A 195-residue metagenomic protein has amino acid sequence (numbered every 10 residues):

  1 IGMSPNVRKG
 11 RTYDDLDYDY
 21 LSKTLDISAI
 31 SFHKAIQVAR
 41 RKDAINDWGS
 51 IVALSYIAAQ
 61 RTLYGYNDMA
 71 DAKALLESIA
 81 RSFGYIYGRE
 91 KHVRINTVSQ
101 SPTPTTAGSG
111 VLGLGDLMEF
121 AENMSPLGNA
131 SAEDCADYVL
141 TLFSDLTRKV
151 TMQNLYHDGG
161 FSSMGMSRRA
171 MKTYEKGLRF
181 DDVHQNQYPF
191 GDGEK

Functional and structural regions predicted by a protein language model:
M3-E90, S99-P104, G128, F161: Catalytic loop of short-chain dehydrogenase/reductase
N6-V7, D19, R168-K195: Non-catalytic terminal and boundary segments that flank Rossmann-like NAD(P)-dependent oxidoreductase
G10-Y13, G110-G115, R168-E175: Short, flexible, mixed-charge acidic loops at enzyme active sites
D15, D26, G110, N123 (+1 more regions): Phosphate-coordinating loops and pocket residues in cytosolic domains that bind phosphorylated ligands
I30, T97, G115-V150, L155-G159 (+1 more regions): C-terminal helical subdomain
V38, K42, S144-R148, M166: Generic structural signal for alpha-helix termini and adjacent loop/cap motifs
W48, H92-R94, V150-M152: Short, small/polar-rich loop/turn modules that mediate ligand/substrate recognition or access, typified
E90, S101-G113, M166: Short beta-loop-alpha junction of Rossmann-like oxidoreductase domains
